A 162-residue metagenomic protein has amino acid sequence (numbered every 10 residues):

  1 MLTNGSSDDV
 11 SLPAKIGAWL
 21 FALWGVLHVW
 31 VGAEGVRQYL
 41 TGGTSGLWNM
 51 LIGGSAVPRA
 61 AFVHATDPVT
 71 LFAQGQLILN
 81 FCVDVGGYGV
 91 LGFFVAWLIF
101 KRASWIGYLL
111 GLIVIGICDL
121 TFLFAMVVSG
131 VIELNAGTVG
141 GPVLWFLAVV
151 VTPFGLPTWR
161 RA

Functional and structural regions predicted by a protein language model:
M1-P13: Short, Lys/Arg-rich, polar N-terminal cytosolic tail immediately upstream of the first transmembrane signal-anchor
L12-W48: N-terminal signal-anchor transmembrane alpha helix
G17-W24, F81-D84, Y88, G107-C118 (+1 more regions): Hydrophobic alpha-helical transmembrane segments of polytopic
V26-W30, I115-A125: Aromatic-anchored segments of alpha-helical transmembrane domains
S45-I52, P68-G87: A loop-to-helix transmembrane entry motif
G89-Y108: Juxtamembrane helix-break-helix junctions at the cytosolic face of small multi-pass alpha-helical membrane proteins
D119-G140: Membrane-helix boundary connector in multi-pass membrane proteins
W145-A162: Membrane-water interface at the C-terminal end of transmembrane alpha helices
